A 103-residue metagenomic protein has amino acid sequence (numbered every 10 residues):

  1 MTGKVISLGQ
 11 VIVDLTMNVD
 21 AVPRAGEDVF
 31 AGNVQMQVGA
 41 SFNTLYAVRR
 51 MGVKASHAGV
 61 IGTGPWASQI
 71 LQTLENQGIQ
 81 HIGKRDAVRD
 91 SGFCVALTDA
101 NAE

Functional and structural regions predicted by a protein language model:
M1-V60, P65-E75, C94: Glycine-rich phosphate/adenosyl-contacting loop at the front of the ribokinase-like
K54, Q80, E103: Residue-level detector of anion-binding/catalytic polar loops
T73-R89: A glycine-rich helix N-cap at a beta->alpha junction
D86, A96-E103: Conserved phosphate-binding/catalytic loop of the ribokinase/pfkB sugar-kinase fold
